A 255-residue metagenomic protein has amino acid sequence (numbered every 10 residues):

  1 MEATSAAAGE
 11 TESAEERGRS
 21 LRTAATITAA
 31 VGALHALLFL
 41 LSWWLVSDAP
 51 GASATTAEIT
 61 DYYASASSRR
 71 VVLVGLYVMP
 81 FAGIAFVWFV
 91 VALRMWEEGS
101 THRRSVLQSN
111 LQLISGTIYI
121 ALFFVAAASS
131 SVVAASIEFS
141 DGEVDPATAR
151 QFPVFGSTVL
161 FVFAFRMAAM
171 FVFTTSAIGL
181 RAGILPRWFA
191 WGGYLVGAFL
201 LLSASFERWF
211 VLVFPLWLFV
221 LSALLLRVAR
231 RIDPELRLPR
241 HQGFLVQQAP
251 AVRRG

Functional and structural regions predicted by a protein language model:
E2-G255: Hydrophobic, aromatic-enriched alpha-helical segments typical of multi-pass transmembrane helices
